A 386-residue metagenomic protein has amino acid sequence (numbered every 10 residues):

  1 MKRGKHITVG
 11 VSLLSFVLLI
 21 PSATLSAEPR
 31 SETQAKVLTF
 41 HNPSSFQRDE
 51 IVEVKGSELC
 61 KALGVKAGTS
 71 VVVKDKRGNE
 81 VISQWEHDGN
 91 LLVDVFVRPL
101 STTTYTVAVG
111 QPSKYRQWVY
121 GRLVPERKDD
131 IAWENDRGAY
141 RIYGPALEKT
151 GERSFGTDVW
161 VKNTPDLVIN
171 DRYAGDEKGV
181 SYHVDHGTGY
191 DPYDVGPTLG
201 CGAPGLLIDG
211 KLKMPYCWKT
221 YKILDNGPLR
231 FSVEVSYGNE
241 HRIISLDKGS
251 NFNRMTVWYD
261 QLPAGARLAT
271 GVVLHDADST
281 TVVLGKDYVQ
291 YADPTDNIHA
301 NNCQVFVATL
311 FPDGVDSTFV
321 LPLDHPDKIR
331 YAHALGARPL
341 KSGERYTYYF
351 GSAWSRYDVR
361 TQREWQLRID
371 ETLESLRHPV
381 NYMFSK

Functional and structural regions predicted by a protein language model:
G10-S22: Bacterial N-terminal signal peptides
P29-G121: Alpha-mannosidase-like glycoside hydrolase catalytic domains involved in N-glycan trimming, generalizing to other
K66-N90, D276-Q290, V315-P326: Solvent-exposed beta-strand/loop surfaces of large extracellular or lumenal domains
E86-E126, A266-T281, Y288-A300, V307 (+1 more regions): Extended acidic/polar, glycine-enriched regions that form or flank non-catalytic beta-rich accessory modules
V97, T309-K386: Beta-strand-rich recognition/accessory modules
T106, Q111-D209: Solvent-exposed N-terminal domain segments of exported/luminal and surface proteins
E177-G249: Extended, loop-rich substrate-binding clefts of extracytoplasmic carbohydrate-active enzymes
E240-R242, F252-L284: Acidic (Asp/Glu-rich), glycine- and aromatic
